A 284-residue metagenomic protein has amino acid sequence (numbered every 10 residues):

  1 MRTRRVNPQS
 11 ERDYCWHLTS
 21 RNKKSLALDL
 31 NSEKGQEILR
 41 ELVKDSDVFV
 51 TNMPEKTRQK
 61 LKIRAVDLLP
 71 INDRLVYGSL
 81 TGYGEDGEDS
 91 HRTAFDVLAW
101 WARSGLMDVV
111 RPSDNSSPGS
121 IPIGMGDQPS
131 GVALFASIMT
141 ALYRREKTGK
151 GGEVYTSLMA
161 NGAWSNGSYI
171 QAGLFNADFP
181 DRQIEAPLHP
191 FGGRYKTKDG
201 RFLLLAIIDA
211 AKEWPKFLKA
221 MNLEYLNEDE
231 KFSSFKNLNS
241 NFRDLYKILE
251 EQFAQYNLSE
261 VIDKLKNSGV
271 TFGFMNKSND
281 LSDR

Functional and structural regions predicted by a protein language model:
M1-K150: N-terminal helix-loop segment corresponding to the beta1-alpha1 unit of nucleotide/adenylate-binding folds
S10, E185-L188, T197-K198: A short catalytic or substrate-binding loop motif that flags glycine-/basic-rich loops and adjacent residues that bind
D47-F49, F272-M275: Conserved hydrophobic ligand-interaction patch in extracellular adhesion modules
T57, N279-D280: Conserved beta-strand edge residues that scaffold enzyme active sites
P118-P129, E153, R182-G192, L203-L204 (+1 more regions): A short glycine-threonine-serine/GTX helix/turn-capping micro-motif
G124-M139, L158-N166, D209, E213: Mid-domain beta-loop-alpha active-site segment that forms a flexible, acidic cofactor/metal-binding surface
L142-R182: Substrate-binding/catalytic subdomain of NAD(P)-dependent oxidoreductase enzymes
F191-F272, D280-D283: Aromatic-enriched alpha-helical interface/lid elements that frame and gate functional surfaces
